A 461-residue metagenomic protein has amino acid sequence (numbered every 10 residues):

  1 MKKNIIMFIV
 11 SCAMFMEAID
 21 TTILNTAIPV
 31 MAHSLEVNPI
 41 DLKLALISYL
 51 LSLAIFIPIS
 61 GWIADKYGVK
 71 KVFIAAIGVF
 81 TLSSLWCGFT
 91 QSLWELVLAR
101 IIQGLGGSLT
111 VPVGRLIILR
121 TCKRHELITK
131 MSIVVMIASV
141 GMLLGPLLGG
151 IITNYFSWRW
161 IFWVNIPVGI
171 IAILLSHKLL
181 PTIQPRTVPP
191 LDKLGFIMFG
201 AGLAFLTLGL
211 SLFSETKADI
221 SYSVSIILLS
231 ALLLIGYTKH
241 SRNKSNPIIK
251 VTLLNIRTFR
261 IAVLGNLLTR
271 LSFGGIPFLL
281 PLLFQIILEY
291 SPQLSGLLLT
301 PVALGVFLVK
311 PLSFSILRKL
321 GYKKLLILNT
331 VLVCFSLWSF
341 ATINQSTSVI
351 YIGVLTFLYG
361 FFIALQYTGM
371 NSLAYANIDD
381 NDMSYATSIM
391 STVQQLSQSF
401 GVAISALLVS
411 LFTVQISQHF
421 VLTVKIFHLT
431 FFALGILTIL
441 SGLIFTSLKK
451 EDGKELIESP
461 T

Functional and structural regions predicted by a protein language model:
M1-K2, S447-T461: Intrinsic disorder in cytosolic terminal tails and internal cytosolic loops of multi-pass membrane transporters
I5-I19, L24-T26, P39, A45 (+6 more regions): 12-transmembrane solute porter fold
E17, L46-Y49, L53, F80 (+10 more regions): Structural signature of transmembrane alpha-helices in multi-pass secondary transporters
A27-I55, L93, V97, Q293-L297: Extracellular/periplasmic helix-loop-helix junction of adjacent transmembrane segments in MFS-like secondary
L35, I40, D65-K66, G88-Q91 (+9 more regions): Membrane-helix boundary and inter-helical linker elements of multi-pass secondary transporters
I47-G61, V111, R115, T300-L312: Central cavity-lining transmembrane alpha-helices of secondary-active solute carriers, predominantly the Major
I57-L194: Helix-loop-helix hairpins in multi-pass membrane proteins, especially solute transporters
Y155-G265, Y290-S291, L297-L298, G435: Hydrophobic transmembrane-helix bundles of small-molecule transporters
